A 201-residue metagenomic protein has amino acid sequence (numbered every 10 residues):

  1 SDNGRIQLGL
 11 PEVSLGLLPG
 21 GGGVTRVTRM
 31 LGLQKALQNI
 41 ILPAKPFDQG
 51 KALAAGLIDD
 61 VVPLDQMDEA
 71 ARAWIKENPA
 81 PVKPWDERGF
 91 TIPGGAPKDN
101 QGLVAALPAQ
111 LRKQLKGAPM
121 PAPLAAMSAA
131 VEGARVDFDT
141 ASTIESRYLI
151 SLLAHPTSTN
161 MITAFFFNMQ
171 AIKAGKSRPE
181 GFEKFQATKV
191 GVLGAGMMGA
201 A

Functional and structural regions predicted by a protein language model:
S1, K35-Y148, F165-F182: Amphipathic alpha-helical segments at domain termini/boundaries
S1-I40, A54-A55, A71: CoA-thioester-processing core
P19, P63, G194: Small/polar loops that bind or transfer phosphate-bearing groups
S151: Membrane-embedded alpha-helical segments that form the functional core of polytopic membrane enzymes, especially those
H155-P156: Amphipathic alpha-helical
T159-M161: Catalytic cores of soluble metabolic enzymes centered on carboxylation/carboxyl-transfer
F182-A201: Phosphate-binding active sites in nucleotide-utilizing proteins
